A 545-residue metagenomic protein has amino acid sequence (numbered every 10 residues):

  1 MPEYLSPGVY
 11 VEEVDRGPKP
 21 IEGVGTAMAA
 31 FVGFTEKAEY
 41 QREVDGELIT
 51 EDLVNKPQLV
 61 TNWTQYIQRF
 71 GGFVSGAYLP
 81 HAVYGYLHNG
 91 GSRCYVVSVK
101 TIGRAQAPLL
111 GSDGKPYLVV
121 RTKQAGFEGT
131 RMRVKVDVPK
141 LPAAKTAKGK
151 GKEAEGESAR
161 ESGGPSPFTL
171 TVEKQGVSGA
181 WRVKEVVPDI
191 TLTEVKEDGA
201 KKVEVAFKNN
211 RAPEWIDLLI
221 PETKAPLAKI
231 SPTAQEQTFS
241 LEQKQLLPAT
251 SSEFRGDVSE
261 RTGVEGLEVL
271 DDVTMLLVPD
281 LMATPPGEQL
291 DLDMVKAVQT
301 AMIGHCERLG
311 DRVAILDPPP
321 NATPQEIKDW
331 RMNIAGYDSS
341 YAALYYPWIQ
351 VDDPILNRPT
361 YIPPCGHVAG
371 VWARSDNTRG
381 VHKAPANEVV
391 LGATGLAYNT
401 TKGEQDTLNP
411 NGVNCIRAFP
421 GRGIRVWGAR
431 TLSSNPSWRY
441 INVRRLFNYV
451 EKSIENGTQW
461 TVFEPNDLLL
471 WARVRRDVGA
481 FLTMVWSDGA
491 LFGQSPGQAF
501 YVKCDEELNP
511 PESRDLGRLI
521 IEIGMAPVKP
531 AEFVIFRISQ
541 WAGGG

Functional and structural regions predicted by a protein language model:
M1-E128, K148-G149, A159-G179, R255 (+1 more regions): Structured, hydrophobic secondary-structure cores that serve as assembly/anchoring elements
E47-L48, Y78, P108-L109, T191 (+5 more regions): Acidic/proline-rich low-complexity IDRs
F70, L87, V186-T191, E222 (+2 more regions): A general structural motif at alpha-helix termini
G111-P221: Extended, Lys/Arg-rich, non-catalytic nucleic-acid recognition/anchoring regions of very large nucleic-acid-interacting
F127, R133, L227-E236, V478: A broad "ordered helical/assembly scaffold" signature
L219-E260: Long, low-complexity, polar/charged, intrinsically disordered or flexibly structured peripheral segments
